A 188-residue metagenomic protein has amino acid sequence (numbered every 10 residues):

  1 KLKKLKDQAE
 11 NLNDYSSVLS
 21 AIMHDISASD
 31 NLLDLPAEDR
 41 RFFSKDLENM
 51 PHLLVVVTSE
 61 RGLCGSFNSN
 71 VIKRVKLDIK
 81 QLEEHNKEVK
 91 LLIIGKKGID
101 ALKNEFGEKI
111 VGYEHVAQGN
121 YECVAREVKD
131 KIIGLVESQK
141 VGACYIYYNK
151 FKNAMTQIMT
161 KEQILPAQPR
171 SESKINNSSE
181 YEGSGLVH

Functional and structural regions predicted by a protein language model:
K1-H188: C-terminal beta-strand-loop-alpha-helix "lid" module of Rossmann-like NAD(P)-dependent dehydrogenases
